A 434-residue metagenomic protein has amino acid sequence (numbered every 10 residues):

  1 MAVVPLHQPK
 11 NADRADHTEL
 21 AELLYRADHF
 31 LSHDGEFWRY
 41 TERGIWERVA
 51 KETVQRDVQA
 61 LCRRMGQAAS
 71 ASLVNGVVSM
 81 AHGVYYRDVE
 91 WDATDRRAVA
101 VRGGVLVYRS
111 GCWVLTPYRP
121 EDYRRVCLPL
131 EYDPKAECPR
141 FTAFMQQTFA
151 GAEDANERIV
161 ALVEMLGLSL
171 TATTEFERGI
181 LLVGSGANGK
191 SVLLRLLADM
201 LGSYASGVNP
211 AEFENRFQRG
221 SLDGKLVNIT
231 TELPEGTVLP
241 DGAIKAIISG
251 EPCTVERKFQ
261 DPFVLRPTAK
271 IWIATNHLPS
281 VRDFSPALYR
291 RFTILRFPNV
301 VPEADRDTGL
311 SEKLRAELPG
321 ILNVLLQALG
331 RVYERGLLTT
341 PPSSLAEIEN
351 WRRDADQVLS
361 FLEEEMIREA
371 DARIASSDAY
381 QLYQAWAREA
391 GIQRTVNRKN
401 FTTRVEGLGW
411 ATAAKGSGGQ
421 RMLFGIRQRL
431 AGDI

Functional and structural regions predicted by a protein language model:
M1-G35, R63-I434: Feature primarily recognizes SF3-like P-loop helicase cores of small DNA viruses
R39-T41, I45-R64: Trp- and S/T/G-rich repeat-edge/linker motifs of beta-rich repeat architectures
